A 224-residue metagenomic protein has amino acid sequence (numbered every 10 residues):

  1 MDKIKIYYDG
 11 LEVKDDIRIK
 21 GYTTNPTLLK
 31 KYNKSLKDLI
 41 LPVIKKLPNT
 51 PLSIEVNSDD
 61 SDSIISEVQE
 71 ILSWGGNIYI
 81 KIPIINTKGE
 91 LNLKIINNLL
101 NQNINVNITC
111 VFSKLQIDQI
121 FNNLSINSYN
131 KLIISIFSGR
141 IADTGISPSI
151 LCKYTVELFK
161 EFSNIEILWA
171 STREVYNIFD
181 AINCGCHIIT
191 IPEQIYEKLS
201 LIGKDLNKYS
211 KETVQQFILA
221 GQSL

Functional and structural regions predicted by a protein language model:
D2-N105, S138-I141: Active-site beta->alpha loop and helix N-cap motifs at the rims of alpha/beta catalytic domains
E90, N97, I104-E197, G203-G221: Catalytic alpha/beta core domains of metabolic enzymes, predominantly
L224: Aromatic-anchored helix/helix-loop segment that forms the rim or "lid" of small-molecule/cofactor binding pockets
